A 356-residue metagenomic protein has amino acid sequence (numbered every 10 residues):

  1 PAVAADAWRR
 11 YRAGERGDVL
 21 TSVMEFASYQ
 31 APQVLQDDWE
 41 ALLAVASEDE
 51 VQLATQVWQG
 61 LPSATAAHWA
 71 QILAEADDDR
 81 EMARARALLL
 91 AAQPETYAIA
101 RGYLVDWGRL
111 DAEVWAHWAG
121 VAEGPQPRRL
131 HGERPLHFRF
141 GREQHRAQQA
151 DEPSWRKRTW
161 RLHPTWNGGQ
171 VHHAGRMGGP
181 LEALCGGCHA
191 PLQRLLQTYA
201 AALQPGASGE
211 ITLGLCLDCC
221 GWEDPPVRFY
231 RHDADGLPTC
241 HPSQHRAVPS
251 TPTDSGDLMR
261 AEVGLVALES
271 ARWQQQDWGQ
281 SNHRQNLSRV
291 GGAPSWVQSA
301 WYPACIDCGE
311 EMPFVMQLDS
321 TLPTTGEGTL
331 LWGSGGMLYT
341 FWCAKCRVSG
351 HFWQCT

Functional and structural regions predicted by a protein language model:
P1-T356: Preference for intrinsically disordered or flexible, low-complexity segments and adjacent hinge/connector residues
